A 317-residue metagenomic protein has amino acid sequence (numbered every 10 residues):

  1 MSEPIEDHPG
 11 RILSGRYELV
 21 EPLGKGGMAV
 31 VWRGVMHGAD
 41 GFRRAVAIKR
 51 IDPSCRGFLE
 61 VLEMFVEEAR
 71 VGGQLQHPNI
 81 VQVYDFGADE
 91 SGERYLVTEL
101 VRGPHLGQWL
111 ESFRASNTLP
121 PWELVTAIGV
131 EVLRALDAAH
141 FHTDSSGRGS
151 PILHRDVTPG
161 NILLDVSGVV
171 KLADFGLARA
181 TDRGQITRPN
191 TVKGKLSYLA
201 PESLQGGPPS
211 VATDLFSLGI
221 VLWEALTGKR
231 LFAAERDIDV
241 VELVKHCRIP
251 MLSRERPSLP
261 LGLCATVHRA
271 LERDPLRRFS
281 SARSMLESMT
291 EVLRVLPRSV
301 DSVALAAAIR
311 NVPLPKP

Functional and structural regions predicted by a protein language model:
L19-G26, V31: Protein kinase glycine-rich loop
R50-Q74: AlphaC helix of the eukaryotic protein kinase fold
F86-G87: Activation-segment/catalytic-loop signature of the eukaryotic protein kinase fold
S91-H105, W109: Conserved short submotifs of the Hanks-type protein kinase catalytic core that shape the nucleotide-binding pocket
L133-I152: Protein kinase catalytic-loop region centered on the HRD/HxD motif
S197-N311: C-terminal lobe helix-coil module of Hanks-type protein kinase domains
